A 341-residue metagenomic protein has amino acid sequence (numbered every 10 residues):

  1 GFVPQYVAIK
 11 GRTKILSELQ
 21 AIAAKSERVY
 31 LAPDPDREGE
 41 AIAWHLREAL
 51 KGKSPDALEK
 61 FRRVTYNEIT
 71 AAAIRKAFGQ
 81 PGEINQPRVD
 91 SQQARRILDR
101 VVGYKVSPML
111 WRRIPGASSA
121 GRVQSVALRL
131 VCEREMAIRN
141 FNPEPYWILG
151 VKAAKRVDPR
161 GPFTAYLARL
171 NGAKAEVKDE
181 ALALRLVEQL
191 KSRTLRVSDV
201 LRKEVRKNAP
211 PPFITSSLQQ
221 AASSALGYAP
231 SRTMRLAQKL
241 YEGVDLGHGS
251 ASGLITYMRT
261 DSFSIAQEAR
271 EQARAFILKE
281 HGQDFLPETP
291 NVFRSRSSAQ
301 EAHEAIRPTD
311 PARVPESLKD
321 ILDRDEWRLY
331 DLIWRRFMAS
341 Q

Functional and structural regions predicted by a protein language model:
G1-Q341: Toprim catalytic domain recognition across nucleic-acid enzymes
